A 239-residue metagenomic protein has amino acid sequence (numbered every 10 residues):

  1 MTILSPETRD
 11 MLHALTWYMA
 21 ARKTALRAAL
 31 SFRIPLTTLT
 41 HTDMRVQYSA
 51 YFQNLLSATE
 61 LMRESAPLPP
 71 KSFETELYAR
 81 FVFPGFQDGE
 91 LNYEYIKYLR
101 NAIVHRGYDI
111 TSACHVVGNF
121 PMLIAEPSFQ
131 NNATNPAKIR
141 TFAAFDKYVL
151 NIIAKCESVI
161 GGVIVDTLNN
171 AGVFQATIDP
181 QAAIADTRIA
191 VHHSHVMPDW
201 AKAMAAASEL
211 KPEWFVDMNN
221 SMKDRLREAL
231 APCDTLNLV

Functional and structural regions predicted by a protein language model:
M1-R45, E74-V239: Acidic, Ser/Thr/Gly/Pro-rich intrinsically disordered interaction regions
V46-D88: Flexible secondary-structure boundary motifs
